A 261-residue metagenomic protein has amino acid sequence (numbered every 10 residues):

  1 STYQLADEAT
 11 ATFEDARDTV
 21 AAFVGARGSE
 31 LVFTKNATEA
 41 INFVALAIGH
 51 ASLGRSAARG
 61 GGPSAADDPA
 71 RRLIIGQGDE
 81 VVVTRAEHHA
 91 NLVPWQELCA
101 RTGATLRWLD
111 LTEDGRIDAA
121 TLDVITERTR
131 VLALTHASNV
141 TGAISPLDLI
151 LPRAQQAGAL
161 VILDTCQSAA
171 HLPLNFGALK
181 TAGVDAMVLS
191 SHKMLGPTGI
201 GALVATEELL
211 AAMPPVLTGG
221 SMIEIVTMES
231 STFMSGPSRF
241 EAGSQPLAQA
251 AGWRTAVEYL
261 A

Functional and structural regions predicted by a protein language model:
S1-A261: Pyridoxal 5′-phosphate
